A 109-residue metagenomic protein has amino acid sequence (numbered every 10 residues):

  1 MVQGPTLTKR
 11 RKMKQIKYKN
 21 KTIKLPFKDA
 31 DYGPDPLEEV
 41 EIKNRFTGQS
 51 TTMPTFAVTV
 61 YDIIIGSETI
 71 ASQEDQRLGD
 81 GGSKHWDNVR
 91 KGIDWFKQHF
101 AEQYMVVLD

Functional and structural regions predicted by a protein language model:
V2-K12: Short, Lys/Arg-enriched N-terminal segments with co-localized hydrophobic residues within the first ~10-30 amino acids
I16-I64: N-terminal acidic leader/helix
F46-K97: Acidic, low-complexity, intrinsically disordered interaction modules
F96, Y104-M105: Signature of WW domains and closely related Tyr/Trp-rich beta-sheet microdomains in eukaryotic regulatory proteins
V107-D109: Short acidic DE-rich linear segments
